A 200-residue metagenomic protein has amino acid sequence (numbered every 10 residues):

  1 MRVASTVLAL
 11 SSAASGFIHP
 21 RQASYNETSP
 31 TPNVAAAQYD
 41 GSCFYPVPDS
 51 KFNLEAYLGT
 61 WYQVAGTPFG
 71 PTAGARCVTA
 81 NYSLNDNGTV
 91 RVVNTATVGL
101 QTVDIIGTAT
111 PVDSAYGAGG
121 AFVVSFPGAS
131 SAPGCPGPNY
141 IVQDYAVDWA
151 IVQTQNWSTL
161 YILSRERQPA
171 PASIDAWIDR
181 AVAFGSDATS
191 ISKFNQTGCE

Functional and structural regions predicted by a protein language model:
R2-S5, S15-E200: A beta-rich soluble binding module of mature secreted/lumenal proteins
S11-A13: N-terminal signal peptide c-region/cleavage motif recognized by signal peptidases
